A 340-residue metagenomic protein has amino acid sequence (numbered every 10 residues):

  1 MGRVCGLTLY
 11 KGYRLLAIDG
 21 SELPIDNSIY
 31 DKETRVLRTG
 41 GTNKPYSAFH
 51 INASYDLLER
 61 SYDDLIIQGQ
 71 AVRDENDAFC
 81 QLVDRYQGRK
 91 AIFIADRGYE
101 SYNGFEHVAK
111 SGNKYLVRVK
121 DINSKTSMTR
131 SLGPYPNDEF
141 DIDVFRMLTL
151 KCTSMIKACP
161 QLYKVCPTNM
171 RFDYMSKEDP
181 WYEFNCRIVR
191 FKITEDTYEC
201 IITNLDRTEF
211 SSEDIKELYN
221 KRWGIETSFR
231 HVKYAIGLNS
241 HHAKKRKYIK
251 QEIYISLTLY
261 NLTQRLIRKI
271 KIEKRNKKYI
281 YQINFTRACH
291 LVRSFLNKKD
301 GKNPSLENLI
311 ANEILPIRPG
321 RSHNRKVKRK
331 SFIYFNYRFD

Functional and structural regions predicted by a protein language model:
M1-R3: Internal glycine-rich, Lys/Arg-flanked active-site/core loops of soluble domains
L9-R14, I18-D31, T39-D340: Single, function-defining residue in the core of a domain
